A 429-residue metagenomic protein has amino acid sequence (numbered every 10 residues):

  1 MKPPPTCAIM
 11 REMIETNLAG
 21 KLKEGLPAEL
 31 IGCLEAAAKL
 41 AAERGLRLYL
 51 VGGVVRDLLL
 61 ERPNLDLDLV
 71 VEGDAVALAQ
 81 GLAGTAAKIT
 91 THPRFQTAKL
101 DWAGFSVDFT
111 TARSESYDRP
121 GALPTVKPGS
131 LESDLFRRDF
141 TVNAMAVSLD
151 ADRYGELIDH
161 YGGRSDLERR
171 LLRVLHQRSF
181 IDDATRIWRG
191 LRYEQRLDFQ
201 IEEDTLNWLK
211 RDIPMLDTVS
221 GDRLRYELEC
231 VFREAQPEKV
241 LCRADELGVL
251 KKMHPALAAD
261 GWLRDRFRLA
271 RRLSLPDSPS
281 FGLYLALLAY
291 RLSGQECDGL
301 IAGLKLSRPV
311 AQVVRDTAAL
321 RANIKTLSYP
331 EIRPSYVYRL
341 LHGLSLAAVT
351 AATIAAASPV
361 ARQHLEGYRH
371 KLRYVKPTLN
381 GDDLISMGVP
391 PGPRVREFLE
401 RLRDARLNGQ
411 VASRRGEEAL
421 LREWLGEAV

Functional and structural regions predicted by a protein language model:
K2-V429: Catalytic cores of the polymerase beta-like nucleotidyltransferase superfamily and closely associated nucleotide
